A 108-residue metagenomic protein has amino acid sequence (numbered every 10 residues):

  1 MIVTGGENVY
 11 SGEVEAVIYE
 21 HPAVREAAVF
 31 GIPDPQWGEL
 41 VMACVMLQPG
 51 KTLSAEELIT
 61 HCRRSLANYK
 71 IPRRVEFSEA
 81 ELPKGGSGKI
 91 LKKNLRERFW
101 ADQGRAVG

Functional and structural regions predicted by a protein language model:
M1-K70, E81, G88, K93-N94: AMP-binding/adenylate-forming catalytic core of the ANL superfamily
V75-S78: General small-molecule cofactor/ligand-binding pocket signal
K92-G108: AMP-dependent adenylate-forming
